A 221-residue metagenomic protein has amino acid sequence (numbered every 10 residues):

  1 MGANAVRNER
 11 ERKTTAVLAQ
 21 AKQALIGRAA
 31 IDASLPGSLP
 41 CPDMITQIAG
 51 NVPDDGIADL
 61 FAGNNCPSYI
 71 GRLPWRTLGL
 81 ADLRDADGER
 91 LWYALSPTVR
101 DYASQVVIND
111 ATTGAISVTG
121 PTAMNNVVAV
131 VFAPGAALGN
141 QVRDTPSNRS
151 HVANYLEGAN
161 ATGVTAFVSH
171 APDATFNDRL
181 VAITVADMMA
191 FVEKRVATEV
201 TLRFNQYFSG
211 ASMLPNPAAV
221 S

Functional and structural regions predicted by a protein language model:
N4-S221: N-terminal pilin/flagellin-like segments and related low-complexity appendage regions
